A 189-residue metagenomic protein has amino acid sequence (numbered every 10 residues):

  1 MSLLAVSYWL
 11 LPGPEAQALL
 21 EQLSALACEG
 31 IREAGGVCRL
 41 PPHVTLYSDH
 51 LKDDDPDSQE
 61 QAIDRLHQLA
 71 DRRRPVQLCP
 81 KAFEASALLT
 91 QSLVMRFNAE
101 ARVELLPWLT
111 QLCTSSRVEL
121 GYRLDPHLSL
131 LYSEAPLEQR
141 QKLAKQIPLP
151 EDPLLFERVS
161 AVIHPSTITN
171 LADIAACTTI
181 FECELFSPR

Functional and structural regions predicted by a protein language model:
M1-L78, A99-S160, N170-R189: Basic, often amphipathic N-terminal segments
K81: Substrate/cofactor-recognition hotspot
A85-S86, T169: A short acidic, often aromatic-flanked loop/helix-cap motif at beta-alpha or helix-coil junctions that lines enzyme
S86-V94: Short, basic/glycine-rich phosphate-binding loops at helix/coil junctions that contact nucleotide phosphates
V162-P165: Active-site/acyl-donor-binding loops of N-acyltransferases
